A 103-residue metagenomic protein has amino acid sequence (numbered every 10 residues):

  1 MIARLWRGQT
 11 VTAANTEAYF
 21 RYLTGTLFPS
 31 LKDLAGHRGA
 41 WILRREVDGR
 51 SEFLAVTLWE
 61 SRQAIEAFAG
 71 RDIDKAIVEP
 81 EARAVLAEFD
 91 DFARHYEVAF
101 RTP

Functional and structural regions predicted by a protein language model:
I2, W41-S51, I77-P103: Glycine-rich beta-strand-turn "strand-cap" elements at beta-sheet edges
I2-Q9: Active-site-flanking beta-strand signature of metal-NTP-handling nucleotidyl enzymes and homologous cyclase-like
W6, L23, A40: GIY-YIG nuclease signature motif recognition
Q9, L43, V56-L58: Short hydrophobic/aromatic beta-strand micro-patches that form the beta-sheet surface supporting nucleotide- or nucleic
Q9-R21: Short, surface-exposed ligand-recognition loops at beta-strand->loop->(often short) alpha-helix junctions that present
T10-T12, S61, E97-T102: Non-catalytic surface loops within mature trypsin-like serine protease
A18, Y22-H37, L58-R94: An amphipathic, aromatic/His-enriched active-site/gating alpha helix that lines ligand/cofactor pockets
F28-L54: Short, glycine- and small/hydrophobic-rich beta-strand elements in well-ordered beta-sheets
